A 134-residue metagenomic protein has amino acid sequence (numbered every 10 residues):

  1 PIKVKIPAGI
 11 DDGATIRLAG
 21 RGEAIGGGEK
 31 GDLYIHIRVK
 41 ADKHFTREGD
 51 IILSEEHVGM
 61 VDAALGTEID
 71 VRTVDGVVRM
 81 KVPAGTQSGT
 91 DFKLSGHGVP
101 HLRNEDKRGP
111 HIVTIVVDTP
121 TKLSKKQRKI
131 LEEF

Functional and structural regions predicted by a protein language model:
P1-F134: Intrinsically disordered, low-complexity linker/assembly segments
